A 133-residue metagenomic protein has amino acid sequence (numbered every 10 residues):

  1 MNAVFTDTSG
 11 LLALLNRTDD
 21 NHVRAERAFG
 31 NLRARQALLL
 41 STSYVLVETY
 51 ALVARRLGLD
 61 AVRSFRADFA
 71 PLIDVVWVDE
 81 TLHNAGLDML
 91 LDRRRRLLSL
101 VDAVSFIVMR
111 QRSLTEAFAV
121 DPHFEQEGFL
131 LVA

Functional and structural regions predicted by a protein language model:
M1-S41, A54-A67: Short, well-structured N-terminal submotif of metal-dependent ribonuclease cores
A3-D7, S41, L98-S99, D121 (+1 more regions): Histidine- and aromatic-rich ligand-binding microenvironments
D7, T49, M109-R110: Hydrophobic residues within well-ordered alpha-helices
L11, L46, H83, F124-E125: A generic structural signal for short hydrophobic patches within well-formed alpha-helices
A67-F69, V76-E80, R93-R95, F124-A133: Short acidic, glycine/proline-enriched helix-loop-strand junctions
V75-E116: Active-site neighborhoods of divalent-metal-dependent phosphate/nucleic-acid chemistry enzymes
F106-I107, Q111-A133: Acidic, PIN/NYN-like endoribonuclease modules and their adjacent C-terminal/linker elements
